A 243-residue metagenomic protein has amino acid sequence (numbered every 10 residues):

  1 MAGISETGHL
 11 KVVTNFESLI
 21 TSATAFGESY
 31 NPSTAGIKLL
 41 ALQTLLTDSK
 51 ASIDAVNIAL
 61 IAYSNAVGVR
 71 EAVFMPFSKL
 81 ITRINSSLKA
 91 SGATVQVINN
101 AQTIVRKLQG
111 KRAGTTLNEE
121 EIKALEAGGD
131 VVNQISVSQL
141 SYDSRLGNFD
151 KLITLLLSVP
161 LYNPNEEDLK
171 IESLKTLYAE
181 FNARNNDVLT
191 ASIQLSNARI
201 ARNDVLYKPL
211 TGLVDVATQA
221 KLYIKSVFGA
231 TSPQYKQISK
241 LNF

Functional and structural regions predicted by a protein language model:
M1-F243: Basic/polar low-complexity intrinsically disordered segments
